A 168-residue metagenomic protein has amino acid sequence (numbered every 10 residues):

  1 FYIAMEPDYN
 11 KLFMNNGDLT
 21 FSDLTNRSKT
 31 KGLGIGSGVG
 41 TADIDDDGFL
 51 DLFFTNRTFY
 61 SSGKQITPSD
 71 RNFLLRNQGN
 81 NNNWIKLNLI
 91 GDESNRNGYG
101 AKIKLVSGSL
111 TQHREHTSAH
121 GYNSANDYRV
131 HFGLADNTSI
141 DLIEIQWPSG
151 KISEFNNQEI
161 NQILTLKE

Functional and structural regions predicted by a protein language model:
F1, L12-N16: Carboxylate-rich, polar loop motifs that coordinate divalent cations or form catalytic acidic clusters
Y2-I3, F54: Residue position within the beta-strands of beta-propeller blades
E6: Oxyanion-binding/catalytic loops of NTP- or PPi-dependent enzymes
Y9-L12, N72: Structural signal for beta-propeller blades
N16-L19, Q78-N80: Short loop/turn segments that connect beta-strands within beta-propeller blades
N26-R27, K31-G36, D45, F49-E168: Gly/Ser/Thr/Pro-enriched helix-cap/hinge segments flanking short amphipathic alpha-helices
